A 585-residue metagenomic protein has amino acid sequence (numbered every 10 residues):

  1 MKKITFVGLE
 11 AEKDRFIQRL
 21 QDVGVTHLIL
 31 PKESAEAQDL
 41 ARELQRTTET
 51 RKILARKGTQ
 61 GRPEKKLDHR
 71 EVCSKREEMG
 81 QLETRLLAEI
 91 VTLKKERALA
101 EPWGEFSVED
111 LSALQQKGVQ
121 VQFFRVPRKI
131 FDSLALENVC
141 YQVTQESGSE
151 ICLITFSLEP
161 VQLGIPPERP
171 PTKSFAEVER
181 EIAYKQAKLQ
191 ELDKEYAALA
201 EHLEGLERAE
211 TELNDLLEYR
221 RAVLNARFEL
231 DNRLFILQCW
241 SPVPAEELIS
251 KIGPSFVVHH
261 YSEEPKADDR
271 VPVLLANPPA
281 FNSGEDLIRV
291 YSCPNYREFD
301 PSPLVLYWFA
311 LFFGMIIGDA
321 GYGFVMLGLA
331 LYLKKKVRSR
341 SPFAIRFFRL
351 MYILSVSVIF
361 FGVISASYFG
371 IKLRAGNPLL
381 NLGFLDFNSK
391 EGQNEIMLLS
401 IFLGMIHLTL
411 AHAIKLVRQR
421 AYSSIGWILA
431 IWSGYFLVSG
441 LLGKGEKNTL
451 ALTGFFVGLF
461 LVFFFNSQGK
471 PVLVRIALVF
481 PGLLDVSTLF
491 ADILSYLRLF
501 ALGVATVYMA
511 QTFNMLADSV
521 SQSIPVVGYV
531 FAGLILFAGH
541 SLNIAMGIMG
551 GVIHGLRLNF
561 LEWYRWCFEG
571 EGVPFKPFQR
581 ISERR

Functional and structural regions predicted by a protein language model:
M1-K2, D14-I17, Q21-L28, E247-R585: Conserved, carboxylate-rich catalytic/transport cores that coordinate ions
M1-V305, A344, F348: Long, charged N-terminal accessory/stalk domains
